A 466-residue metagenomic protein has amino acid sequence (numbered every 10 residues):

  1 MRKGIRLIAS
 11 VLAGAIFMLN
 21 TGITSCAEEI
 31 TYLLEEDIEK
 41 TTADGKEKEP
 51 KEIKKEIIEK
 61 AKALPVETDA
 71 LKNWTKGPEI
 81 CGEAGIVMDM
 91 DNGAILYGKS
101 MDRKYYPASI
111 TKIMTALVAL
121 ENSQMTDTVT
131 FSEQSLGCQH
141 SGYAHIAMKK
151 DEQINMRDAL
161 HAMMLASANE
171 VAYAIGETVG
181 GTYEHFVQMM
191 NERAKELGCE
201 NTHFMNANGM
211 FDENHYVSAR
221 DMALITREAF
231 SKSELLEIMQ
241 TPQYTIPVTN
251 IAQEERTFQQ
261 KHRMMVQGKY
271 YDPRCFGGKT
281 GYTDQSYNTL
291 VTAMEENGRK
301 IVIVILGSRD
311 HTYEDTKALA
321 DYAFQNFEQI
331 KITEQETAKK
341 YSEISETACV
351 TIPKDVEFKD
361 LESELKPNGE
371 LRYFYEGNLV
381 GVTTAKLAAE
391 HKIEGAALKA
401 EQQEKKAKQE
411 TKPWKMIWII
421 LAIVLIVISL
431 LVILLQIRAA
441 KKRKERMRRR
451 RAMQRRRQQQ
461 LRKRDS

Functional and structural regions predicted by a protein language model:
R2, S10, N191-A194, I437-R443: Periplasmic/cell-envelope proteins involved in peptidoglycan metabolism and beta-lactam response
R2-C26, W418-Q436: Sec-dependent N-terminal signal peptides of Gram-positive bacterial secreted proteins and lipoproteins
G4, I16, C26-R220, L224-S233 (+1 more regions): Active-site-adjacent loops and short helices of periplasmic peptidoglycan-processing enzymes
R6, M18, I23, N92 (+3 more regions): Generic "edge-of-domain/loop-turn" microfeature
C199-E200, F211-Y216, R220-I423, L430-R450 (+1 more regions): Domain-terminus/edge residues, biased toward the C-terminal soluble/receptor-binding domains of extracytoplasmic
R456-S466: Long, low-complexity, intrinsically disordered segments
